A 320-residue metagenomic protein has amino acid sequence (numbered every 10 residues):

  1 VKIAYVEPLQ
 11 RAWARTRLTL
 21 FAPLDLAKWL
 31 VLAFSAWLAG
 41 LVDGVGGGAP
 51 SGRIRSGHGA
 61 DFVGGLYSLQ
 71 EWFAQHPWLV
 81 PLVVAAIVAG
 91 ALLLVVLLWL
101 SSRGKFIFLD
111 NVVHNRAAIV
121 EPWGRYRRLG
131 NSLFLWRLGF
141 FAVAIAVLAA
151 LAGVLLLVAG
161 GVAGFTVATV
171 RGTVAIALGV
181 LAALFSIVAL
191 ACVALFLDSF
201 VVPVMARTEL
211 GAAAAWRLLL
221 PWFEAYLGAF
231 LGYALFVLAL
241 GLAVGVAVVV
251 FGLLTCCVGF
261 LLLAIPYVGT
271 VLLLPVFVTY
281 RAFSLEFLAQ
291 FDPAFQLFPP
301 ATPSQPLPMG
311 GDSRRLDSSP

Functional and structural regions predicted by a protein language model:
V1-Q10, V112-G124, R128, M205-W216 (+1 more regions): Short, membrane-interfacial amphipathic segments enriched in basic
K2-E7, R11-V45, A49-Y67, G104-K105 (+3 more regions): Juxtamembrane transition segments at transmembrane-helix termini in multipass membrane proteins
A14, L18, G124-A144, P221-L240: Alpha-helical transmembrane segments of multi-pass membrane proteins
L18-A22, W72-L79, W123-R128, T169-T173 (+2 more regions): Helix-boundary and loop/linker segments of multi-pass membrane transporters
L41, L94-R103, I107, I145-A146: Mid-bilayer segments of alpha-helical transmembrane spans in multi-pass integral membrane proteins that mediate
G48-A86, A150-L184: Long, highly hydrophobic alpha-helical transmembrane signal-anchor segments
W78-A86, G90, A118-I145, G172-L184: Alpha-helical membrane-spanning segments of integral membrane proteins, especially the hydrophobic core of TM bundles
S132, W136, V143, V147-V167 (+2 more regions): Alpha-helical transmembrane segments of multi-pass integral membrane proteins, characterized by long hydrophobic
